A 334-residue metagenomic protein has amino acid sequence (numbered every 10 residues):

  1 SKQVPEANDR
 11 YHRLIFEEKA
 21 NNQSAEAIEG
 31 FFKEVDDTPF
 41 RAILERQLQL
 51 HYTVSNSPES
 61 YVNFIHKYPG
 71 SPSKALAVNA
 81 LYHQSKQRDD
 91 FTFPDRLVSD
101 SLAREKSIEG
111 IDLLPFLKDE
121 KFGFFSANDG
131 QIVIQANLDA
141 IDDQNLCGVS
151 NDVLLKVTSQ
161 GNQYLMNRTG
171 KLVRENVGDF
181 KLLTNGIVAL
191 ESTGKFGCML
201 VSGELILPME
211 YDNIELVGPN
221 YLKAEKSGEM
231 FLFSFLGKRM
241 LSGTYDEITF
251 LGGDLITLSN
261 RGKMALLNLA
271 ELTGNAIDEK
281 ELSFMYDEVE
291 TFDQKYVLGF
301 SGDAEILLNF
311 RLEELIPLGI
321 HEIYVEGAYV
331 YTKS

Functional and structural regions predicted by a protein language model:
K2-V4: Long, contiguous interaction/recruitment modules in multidomain scaffold/adaptor proteins
E6-G30, D36-S334: Residue-level detector of conserved, function-critical positions
